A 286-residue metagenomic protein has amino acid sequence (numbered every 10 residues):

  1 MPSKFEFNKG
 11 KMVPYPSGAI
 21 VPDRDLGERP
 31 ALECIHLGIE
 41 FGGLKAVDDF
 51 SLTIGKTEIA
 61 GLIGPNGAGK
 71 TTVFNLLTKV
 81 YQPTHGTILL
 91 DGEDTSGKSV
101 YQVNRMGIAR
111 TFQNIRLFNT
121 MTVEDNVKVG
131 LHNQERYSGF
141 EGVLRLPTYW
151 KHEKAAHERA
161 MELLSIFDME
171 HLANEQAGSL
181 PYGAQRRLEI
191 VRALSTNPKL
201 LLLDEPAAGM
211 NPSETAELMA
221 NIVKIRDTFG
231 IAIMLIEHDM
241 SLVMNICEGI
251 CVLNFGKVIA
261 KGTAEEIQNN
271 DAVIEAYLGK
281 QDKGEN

Functional and structural regions predicted by a protein language model:
P2-N286: Glycine-rich phosphate-binding loops of nucleotide-dependent enzymes
